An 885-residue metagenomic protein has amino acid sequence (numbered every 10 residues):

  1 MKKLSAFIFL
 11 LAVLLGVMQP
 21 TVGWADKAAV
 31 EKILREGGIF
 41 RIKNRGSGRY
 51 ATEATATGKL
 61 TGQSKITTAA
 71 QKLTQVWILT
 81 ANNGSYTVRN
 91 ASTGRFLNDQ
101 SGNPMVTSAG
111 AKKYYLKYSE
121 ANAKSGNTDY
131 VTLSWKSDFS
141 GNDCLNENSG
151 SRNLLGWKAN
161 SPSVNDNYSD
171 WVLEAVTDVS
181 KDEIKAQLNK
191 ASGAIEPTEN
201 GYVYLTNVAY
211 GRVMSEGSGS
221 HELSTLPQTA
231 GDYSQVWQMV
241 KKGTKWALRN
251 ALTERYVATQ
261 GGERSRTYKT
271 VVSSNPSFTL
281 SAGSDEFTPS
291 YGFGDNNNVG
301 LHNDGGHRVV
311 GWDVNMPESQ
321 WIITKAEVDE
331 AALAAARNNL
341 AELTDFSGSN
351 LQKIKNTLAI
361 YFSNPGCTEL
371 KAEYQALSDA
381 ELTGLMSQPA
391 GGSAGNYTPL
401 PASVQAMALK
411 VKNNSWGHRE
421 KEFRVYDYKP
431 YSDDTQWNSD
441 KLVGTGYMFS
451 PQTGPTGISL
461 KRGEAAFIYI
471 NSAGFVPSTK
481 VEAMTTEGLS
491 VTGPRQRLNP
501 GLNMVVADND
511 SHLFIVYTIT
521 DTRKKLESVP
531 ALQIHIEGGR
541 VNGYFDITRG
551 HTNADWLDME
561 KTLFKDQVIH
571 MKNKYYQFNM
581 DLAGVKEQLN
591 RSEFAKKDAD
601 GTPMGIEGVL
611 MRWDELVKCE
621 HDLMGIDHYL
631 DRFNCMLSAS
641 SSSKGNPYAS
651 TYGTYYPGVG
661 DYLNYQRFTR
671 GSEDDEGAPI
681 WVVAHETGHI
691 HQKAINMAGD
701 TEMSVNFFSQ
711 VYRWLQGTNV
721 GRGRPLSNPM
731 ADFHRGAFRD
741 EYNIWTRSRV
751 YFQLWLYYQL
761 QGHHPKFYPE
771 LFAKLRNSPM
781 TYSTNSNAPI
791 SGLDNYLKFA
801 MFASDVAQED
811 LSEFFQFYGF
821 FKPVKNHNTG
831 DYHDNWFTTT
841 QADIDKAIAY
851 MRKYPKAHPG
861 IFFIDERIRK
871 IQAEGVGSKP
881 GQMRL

Functional and structural regions predicted by a protein language model:
M1-I8: Bacterial N-terminal signal peptides that target proteins for export
L14-G23: C-terminal segment of classical bacterial N-terminal signal peptides
D26-A334: Lectin-like carbohydrate-binding module/patch detector with strong preference for beta-trefoil
S180, D329-T398, Y576-A583, E587: Activation corresponds to long, low-complexity, non-globular regions
A332-L333, Q352-A359, N364, A380-E422 (+1 more regions): Beta/coil-rich, acidic/histidine-enriched accessory regions frequently appended to metallopeptidases
N364-D546: Beta-strand-enriched, solvent-exposed domains that form extended recognition/catalytic surfaces
L532-H570: Low-complexity, Pro/Ser/Thr- and charge-rich linker/hinge segments at domain boundaries
L557-Y782, F799: Catalytic cores of extracellular degradative/oxidative enzymes
